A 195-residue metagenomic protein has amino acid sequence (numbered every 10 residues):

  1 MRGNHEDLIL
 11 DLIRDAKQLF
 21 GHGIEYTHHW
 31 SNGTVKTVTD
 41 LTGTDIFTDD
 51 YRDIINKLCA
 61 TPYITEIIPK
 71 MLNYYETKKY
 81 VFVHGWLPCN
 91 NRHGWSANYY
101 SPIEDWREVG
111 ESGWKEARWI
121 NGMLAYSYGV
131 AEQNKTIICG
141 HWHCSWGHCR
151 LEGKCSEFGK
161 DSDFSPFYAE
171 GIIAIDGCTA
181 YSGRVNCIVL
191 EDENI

Functional and structural regions predicted by a protein language model:
M1-N73: Active-site neighborhood of divalent metal-dependent phosphoester bond hydrolases
R2-G3, V83, G140, I175: Active-site flanking residues adjacent to catalytic metal/cofactor-binding acidic residues
H5-E6, W86-P88, H143, C178-A180: Catalytic metal-binding/acid-base residues of hydrolase active sites
I9-L10, N90, G147, S182: Conserved protein kinase catalytic core
L12-I13, H93, R150, V185: Hydrophobic alpha-helical membrane-insertion segments
A16-Q18, S96, G153, I188: Hydrophobic alpha-helical membrane context
I54-R150: His/acidic metal-ligating clusters that form di-metal
R118, G122-I195: Conserved beta-sheet core of the metallophosphoesterase superfamily
